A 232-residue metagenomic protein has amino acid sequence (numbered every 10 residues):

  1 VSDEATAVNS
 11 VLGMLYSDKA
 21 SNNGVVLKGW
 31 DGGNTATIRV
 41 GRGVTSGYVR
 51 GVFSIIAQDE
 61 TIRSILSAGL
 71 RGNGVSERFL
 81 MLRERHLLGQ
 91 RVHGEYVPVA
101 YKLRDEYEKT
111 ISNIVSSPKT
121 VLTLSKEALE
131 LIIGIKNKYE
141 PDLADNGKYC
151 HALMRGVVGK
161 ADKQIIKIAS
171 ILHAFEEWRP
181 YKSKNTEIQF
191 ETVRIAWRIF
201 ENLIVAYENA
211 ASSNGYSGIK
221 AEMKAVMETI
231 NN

Functional and structural regions predicted by a protein language model:
V1-N232: Phosphate-handling catalytic cores of nucleic-acid transaction enzymes
